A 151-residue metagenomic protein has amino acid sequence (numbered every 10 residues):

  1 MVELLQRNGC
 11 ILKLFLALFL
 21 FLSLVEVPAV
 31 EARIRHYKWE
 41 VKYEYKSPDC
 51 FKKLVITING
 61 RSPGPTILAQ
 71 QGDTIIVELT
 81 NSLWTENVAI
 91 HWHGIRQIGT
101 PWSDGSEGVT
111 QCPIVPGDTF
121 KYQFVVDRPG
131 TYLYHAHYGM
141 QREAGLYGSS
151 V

Functional and structural regions predicted by a protein language model:
V2-K121: N-terminal, post-signal-peptide metal-ligating segments of extracellular/periplasmic oxidoreductases, dominated by
I11-L18, D118-V151: Hydrophobic or amphipathic alpha-helical targeting/insertion segments
